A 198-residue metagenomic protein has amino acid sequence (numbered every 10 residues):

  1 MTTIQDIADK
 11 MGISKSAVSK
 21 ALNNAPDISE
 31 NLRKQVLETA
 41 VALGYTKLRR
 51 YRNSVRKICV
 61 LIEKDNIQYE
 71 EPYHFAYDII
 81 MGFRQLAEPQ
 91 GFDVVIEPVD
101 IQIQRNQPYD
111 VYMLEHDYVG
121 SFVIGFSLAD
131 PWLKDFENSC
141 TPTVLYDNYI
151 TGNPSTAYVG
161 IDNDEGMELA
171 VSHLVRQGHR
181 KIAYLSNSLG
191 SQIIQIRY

Functional and structural regions predicted by a protein language model:
M1-V55: N-terminal helix-turn-helix DNA-binding module of bacterial transcription factors
T2, R56-S172: Alpha-helical recognition/docking segments in bacterial nutrient-uptake and carbohydrate-utilization systems
D9, L114, V175-G178: Non-catalytic positions within long, well-ordered alpha-helices that form the structural scaffold/packing of enzyme
S14, T46, V119, R180-I182: Short acidic/polar active-site loop segments enriched in Thr and Asp
A25, Q104, N153, S191-Q192: Generic structural signal for helix capping and beta-alpha/helix-loop junctions
N53-I58, G178: A short, charged/proline- and glycine-enriched loop that marks the coil->beta-strand transition at the N-terminal
A170-Y198: An alpha-beta-alpha
